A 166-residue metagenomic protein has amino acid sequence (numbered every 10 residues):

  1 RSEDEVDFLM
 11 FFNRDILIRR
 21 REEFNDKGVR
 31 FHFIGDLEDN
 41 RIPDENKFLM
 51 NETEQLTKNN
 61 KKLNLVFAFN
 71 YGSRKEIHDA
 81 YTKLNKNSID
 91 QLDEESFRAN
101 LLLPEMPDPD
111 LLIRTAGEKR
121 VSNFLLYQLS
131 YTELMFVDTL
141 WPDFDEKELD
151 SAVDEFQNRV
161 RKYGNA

Functional and structural regions predicted by a protein language model:
R1-A166: Flexible, compositionally biased loop and terminal segments
